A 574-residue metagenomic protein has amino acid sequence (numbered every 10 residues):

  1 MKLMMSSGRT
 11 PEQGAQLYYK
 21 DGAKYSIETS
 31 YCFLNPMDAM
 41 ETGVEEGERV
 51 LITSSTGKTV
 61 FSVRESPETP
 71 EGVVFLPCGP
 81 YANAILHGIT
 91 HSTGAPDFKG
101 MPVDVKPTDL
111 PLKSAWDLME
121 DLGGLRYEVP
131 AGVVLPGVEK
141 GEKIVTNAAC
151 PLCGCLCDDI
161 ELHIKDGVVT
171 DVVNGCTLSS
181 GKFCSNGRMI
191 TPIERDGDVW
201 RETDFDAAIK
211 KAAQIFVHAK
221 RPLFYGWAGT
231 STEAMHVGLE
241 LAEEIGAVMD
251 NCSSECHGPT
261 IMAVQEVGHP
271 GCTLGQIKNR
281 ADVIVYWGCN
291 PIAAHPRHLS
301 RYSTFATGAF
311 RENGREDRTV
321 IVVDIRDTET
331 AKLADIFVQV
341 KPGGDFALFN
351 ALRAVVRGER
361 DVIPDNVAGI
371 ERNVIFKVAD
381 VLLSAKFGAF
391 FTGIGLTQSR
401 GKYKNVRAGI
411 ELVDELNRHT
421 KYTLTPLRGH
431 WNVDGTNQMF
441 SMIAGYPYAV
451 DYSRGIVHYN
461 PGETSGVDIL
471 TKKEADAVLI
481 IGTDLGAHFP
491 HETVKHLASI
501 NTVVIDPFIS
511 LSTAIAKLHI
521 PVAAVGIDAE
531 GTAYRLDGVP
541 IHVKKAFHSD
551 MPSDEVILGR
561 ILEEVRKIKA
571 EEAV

Functional and structural regions predicted by a protein language model:
M1-F33, M37-E142, K544-V574: Long, contiguous, secondary-structure-rich segments that constitute the structural scaffold of globular domains
M1-K20, A242-F305, R311, I410-A514 (+2 more regions): Extended redox/cofactor-interaction regions of prokaryotic respiratory oxidoreductases
M40-E41, R49, H87-V355, I394 (+2 more regions): N-terminal export/assembly segments and adjacent metallocofactor-ligating motifs of anaerobic energy-metabolism
S54-T56, H163-V169, R418: Short acidic-glycine loop/turn motifs at beta-strand connectors
H163, T328-A334, V494-K495, I509-K517: Short loop/helix-cap segments at secondary-structure boundaries that form the rim of catalytic
R201-F216, I370-V381, E463-I469: A short, well-structured juxtamembrane/interface segment
D324-R326, T330-V362, I394, G401-K402 (+2 more regions): Short alpha-helices
L352, E359-Y459: Active-site phosphate/pyrophosphate-binding segments
